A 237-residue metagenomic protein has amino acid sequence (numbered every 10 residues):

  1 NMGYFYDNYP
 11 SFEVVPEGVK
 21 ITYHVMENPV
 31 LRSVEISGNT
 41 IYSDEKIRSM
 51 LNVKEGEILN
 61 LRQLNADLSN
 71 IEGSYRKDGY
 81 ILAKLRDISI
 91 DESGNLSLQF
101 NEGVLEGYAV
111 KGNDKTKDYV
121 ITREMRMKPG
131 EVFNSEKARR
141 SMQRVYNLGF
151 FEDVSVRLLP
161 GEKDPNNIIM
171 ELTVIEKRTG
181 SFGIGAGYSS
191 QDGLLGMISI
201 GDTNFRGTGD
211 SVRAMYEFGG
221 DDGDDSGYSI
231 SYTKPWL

Functional and structural regions predicted by a protein language model:
N1-D192, S199, R213-K234: Periplasmic polypeptide-binding modules associated with outer-membrane biogenesis and secretion
G201-T203: Short conserved beta-strand segments at catalytic cores or DNA/RNA-binding microdomains of nucleic-acid binding
F205-S211, W236-L237: Short loop/turn motifs that connect adjacent beta-strands in outer-membrane beta-barrel proteins
